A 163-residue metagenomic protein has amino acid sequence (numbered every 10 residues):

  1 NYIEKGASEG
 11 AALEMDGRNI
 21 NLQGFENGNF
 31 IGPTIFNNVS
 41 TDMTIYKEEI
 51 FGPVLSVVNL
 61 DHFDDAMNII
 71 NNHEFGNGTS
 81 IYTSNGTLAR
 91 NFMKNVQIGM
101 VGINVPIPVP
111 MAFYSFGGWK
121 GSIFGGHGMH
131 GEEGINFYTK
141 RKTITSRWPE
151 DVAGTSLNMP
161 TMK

Functional and structural regions predicted by a protein language model:
Y2-I3: Alpha-helical packing segments of well-folded alpha/beta enzyme cores
L13-Q23: Cytochrome P450 fold signature focused on the C-terminal beta-domain
Q23-K163: Conserved C-terminal structural/oligomerization subdomain of aldehyde/semialdehyde dehydrogenase
